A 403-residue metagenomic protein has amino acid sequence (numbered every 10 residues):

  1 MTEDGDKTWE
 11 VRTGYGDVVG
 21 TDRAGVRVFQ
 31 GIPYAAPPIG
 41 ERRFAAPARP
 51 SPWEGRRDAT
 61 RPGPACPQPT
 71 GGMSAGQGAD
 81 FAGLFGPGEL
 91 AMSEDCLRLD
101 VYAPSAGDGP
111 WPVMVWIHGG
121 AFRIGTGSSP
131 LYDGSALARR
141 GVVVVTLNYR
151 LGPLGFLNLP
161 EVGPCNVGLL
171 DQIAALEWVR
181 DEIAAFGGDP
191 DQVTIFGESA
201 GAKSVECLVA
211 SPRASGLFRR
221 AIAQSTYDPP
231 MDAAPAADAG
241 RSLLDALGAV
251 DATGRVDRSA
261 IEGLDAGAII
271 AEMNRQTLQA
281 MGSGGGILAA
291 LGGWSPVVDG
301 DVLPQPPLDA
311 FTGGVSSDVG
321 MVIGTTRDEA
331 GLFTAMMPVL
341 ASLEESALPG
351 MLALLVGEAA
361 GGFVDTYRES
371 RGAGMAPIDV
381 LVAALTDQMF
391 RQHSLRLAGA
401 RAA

Functional and structural regions predicted by a protein language model:
M1-N166, P190: Non-catalytic accessory segments of hydrolases
T70-A75, M92, R391-A403: Mobile gating loops/cap/lid regions near enzyme active sites that modulate substrate access
G119, V167-D171, S199-A202: Active-site loop->helix "elbow" adjoining a glycine-rich segment at hydrolase catalytic centers
P164-A184, P235, S242: Alpha/beta-hydrolase active-site loop
D181, S215, Q224-M351, D379-A400: Substrate-access "cap/lid" subdomains that shape and gate the entrance to catalytic or ligand-binding pockets
G187-E198: Alpha/beta-hydrolase fold nucleophile elbow
G197-A200, P212, S225: Catalytic nucleophile serine of serine hydrolases, specifically the conserved "nucleophile elbow" pentapeptide
A202-A214: Short glycine-enriched nucleophile-adjacent loop and the immediately C-terminal alpha-helix near the catalytic center
